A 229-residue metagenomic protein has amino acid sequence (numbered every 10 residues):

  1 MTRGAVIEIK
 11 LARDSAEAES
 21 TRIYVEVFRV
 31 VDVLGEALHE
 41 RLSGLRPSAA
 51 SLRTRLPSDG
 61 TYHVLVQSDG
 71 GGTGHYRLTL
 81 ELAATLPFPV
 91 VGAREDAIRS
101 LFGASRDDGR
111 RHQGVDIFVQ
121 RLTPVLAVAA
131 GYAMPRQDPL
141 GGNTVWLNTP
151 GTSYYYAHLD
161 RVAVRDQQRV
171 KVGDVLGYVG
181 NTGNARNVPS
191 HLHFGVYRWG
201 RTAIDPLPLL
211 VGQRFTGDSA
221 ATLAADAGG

Functional and structural regions predicted by a protein language model:
M1-A49, R55-G60, Q67: Acidic, Ser/Thr/Pro-rich low-complexity intrinsically disordered segments
R29-V33, L82-A84, G151, G200: Solvent-exposed strand-loop boundary residues in beta-sheet-rich modules
P57-T144, V172, N181, I204-G229: Surface-exposed, glycine-biased beta-strand/turn segments
R77-L78, H191-R201: A short hydrophobic beta-strand segment most commonly corresponding to one strand of the jelly-roll/cupin
V128-A163, P189-G195: Zn2+-dependent peptidoglycan hydrolase active-site motif and core
R161-V164, N181-N184: Short, conserved catalytic or interaction motifs in soluble domains
